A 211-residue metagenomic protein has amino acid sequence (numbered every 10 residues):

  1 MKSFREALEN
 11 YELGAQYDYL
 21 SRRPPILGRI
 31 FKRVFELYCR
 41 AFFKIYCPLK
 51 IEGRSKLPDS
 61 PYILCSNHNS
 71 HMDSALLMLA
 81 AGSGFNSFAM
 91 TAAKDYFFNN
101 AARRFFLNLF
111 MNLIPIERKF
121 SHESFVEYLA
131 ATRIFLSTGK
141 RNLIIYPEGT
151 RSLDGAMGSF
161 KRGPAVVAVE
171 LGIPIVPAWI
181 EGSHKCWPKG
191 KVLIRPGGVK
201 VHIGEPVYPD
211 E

Functional and structural regions predicted by a protein language model:
M1-Q16, P147-S159: N-terminal short leaders/motifs
M1-S3, P24-P25, S121, Y208-P209: Serine/threonine-rich low-complexity intrinsically disordered regions
S3-E52, N100-L113: A transmembrane-helix-recognition feature enriched in membrane-embedded lipid enzymes and envelope glyco-/phospholipid
I45-E211: Soluble catalytic domains of membrane acyltransferases
